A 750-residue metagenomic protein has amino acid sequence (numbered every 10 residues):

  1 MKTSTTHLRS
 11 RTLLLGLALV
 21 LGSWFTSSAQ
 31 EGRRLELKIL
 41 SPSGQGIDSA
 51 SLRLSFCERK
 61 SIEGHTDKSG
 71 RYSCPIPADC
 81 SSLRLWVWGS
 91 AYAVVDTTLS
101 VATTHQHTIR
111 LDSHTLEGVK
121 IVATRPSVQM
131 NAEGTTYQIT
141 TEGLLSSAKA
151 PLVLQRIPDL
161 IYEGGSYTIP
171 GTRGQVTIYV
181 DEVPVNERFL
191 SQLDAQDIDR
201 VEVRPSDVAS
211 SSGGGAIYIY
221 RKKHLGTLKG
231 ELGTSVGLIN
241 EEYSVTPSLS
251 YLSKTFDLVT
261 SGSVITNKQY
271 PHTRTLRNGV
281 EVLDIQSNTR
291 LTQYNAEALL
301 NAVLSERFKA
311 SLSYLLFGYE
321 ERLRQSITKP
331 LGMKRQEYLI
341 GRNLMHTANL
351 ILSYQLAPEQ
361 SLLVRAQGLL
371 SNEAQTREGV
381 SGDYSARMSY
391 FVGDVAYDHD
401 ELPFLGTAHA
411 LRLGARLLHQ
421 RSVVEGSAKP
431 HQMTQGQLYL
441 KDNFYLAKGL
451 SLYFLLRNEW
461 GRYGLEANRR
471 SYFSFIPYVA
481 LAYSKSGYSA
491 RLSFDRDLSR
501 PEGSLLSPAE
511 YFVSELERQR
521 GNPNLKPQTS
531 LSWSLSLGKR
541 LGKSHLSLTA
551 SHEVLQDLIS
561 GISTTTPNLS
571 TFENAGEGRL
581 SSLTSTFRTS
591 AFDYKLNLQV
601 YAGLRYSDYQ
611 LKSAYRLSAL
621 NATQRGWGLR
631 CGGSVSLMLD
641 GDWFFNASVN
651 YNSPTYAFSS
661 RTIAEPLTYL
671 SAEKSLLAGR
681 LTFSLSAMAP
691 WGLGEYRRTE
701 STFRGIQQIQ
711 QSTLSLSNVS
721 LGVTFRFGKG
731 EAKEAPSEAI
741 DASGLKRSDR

Functional and structural regions predicted by a protein language model:
R53, W86-Y92, A102-G143, G164 (+2 more regions): Short, acidic, small-residue-rich periplasmic hinge/interaction motif at the N-terminus of Gram-negative outer-membrane
C57-E63, K120-L145, T168-T177, H224-L225: N-terminal periplasmic "start-of-domain" segments of outer-membrane beta-barrel proteins
T103, N267-V392, H431-Q432, E510-V513 (+2 more regions): Flexible loop and strand-edge segments within Gram-negative outer membrane beta-barrel domains
Q106-R110, A150-V153, T168, R188 (+3 more regions): N-terminal periplasmic accessory domains that precede and gate Gram-negative outer-membrane beta-barrel machines
I161-S206: Periplasmic plug
S211-Y218, L225-H272, L291-A296: Outer-membrane beta-barrel translocator/receptor signature
Y390-D394, Q435-Q437, N522, K526 (+3 more regions): Outer membrane beta-barrel strand-and-loop segments of large Gram-negative receptors, especially TonB-dependent
R462, R469, Y483-S532, A550-E573 (+1 more regions): Surface-exposed extracellular loop regions of Gram-negative outer-membrane beta-barrel proteins, predominantly
